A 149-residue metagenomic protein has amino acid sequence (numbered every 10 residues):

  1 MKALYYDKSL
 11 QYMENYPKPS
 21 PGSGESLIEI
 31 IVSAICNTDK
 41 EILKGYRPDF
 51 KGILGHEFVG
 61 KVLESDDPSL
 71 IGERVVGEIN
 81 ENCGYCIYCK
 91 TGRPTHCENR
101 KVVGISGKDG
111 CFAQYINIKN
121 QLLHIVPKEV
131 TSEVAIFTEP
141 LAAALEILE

Functional and structural regions predicted by a protein language model:
M1-K2: Extreme N-terminal starter segment of soluble prokaryotic enzymes
Y5, K18, I42, N117-I118: Conserved hydrophobic "DFG−1" position in protein kinase catalytic cores
D7, P17-K18, D49-H56, G104-K108 (+1 more regions): Short Gly/Pro-enriched turn/cap motifs at secondary-structure boundaries
L10: Conserved switch/coupling elements of ABC/ABC-like ATPase nucleotide-binding domains
P17-S33, L43-I87, H124-E129: Glycine-rich beta-strand-centered segment in the early N-terminal region that forms part of a ligand/cofactor-binding
C36: Conserved Rossmann-like nucleotide-cofactor binding loop
G84-E149: NAD(P)H dinucleotide-binding glycine-rich loop of Rossmann-like/cofactor-binding domains, especially the beta1-alpha1
